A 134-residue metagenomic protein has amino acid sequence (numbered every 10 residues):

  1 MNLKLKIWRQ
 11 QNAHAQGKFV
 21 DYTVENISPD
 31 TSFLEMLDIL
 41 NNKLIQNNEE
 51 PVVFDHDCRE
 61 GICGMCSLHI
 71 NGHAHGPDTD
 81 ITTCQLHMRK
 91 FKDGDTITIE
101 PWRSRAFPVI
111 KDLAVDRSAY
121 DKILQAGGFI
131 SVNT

Functional and structural regions predicted by a protein language model:
M1-T134: Signature of N-terminal electron-transfer/Fe-S-associated modules in redox systems
